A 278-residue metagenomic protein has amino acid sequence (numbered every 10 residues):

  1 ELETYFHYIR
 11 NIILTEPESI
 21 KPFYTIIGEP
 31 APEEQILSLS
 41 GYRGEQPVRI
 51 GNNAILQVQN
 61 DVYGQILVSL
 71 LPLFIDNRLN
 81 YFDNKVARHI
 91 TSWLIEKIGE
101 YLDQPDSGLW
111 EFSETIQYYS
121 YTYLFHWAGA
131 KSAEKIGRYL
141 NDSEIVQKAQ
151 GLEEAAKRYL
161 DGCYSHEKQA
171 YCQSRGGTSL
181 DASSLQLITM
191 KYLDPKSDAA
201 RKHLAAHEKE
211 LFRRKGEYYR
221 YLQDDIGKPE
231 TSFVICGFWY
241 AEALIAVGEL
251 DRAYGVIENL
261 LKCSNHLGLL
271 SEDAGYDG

Functional and structural regions predicted by a protein language model:
E1, G28-G162, Q186: The feature captures the catalytic groove of carbohydrate-active enzymes
L2-G28: Membrane helical hairpin/interfacial module
R10-N11, I75, K135, E208-K209 (+1 more regions): Amphipathic alpha-helical segments of tetratricopeptide repeats
E18-Q57, W93-S107, E153-V234, G255-G278: Extended glycan-interaction surfaces of carbohydrate-active proteins
P229-G248: Internal helical hairpin/lid segments
